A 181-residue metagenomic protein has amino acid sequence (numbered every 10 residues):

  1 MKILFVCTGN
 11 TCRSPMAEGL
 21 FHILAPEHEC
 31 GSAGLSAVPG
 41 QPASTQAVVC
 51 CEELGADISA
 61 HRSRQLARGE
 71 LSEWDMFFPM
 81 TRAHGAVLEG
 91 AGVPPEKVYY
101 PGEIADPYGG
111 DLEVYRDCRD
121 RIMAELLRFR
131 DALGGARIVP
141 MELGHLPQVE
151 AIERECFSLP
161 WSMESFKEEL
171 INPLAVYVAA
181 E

Functional and structural regions predicted by a protein language model:
M1-E73: Conserved active-site segments centered on acidic
E29-G31, D57, K97-Y99, R137 (+1 more regions): Conserved beta-strand segments of alpha/beta enzyme cores
S63, P160-E168: A short, aromatic/hydrophobic, helix- or strand-capping loop or linear motif that either lines the entrance/gate
S72-F77, R137, E153, V176: Short active-site oxyanion
M76, R82-G135: Phosphate-binding/catalytic loops
P79-M80, P140: Short beta-strand scaffold positions
R137-Q148: A short beta-loop-alpha structural element at the N-terminal edge of CoA-dependent acyl/N-acetyltransferase catalytic
L170-A179: A short helix-loop-beta-strand connector motif used in the catalytic cores of GNAT acetyltransferases and, in some
